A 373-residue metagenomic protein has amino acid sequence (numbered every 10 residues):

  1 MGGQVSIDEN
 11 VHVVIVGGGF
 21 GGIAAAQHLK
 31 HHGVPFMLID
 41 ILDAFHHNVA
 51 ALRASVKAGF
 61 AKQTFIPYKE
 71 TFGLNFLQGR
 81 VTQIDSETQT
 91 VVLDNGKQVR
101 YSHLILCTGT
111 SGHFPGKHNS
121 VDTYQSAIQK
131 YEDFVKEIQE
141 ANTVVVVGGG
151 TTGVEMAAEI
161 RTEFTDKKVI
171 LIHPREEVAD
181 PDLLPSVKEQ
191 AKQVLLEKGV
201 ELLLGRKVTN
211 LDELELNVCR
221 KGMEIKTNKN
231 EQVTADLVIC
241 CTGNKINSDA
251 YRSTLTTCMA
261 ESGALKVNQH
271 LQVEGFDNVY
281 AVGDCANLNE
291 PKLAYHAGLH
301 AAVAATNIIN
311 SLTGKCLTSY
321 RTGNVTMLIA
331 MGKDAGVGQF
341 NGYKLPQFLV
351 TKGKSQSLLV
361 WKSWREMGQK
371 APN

Functional and structural regions predicted by a protein language model:
M1-H12, V218-E224, W364-N373: Eukaryotic N-terminal low-complexity, Ser/Thr- and Lys/Arg-rich leader segments that predominantly function as
G2-L77, H113, E155-P185, F348: Beta1-alpha1 glycine-rich phosphate/pyrophosphate-binding loop at the start of Rossmann-like nucleotide-binding domains
G2-V11, G73-V145, I239-C241: FAD-binding core/adjacent interface of flavoenzyme oxidoreductases
N10, P291, H300-N373: C-terminal, flexible cofactor-proximal segment of oxidoreductases
G17-F20, G148-G150, E290: Glycine-rich Rossmann-fold phosphate-binding loop(s) that bind the pyrophosphate of adenine dinucleotide cofactors
I41-H47, A51-V56, C107-E137, G338-Q339 (+3 more regions): Glycine-rich active-site loop/strand segments that organize a redox cofactor
F76-I84, T90, V99, T165-Q269 (+2 more regions): A Rossmann-like FAD-binding core segment of flavoenzymes
T123-N142, Q232-A302, T306: FAD-site-proximal beta/loop scaffold in flavoenzymes
